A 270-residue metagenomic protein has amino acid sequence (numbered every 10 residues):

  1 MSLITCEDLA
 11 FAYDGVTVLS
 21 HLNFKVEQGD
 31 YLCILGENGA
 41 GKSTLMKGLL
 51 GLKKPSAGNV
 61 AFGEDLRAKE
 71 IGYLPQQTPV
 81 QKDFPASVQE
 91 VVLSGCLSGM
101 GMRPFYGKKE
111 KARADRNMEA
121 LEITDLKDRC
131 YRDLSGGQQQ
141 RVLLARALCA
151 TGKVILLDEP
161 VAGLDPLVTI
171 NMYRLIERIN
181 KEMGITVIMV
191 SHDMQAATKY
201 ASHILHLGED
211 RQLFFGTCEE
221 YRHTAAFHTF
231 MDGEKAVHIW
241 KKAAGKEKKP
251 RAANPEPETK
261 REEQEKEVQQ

Functional and structural regions predicted by a protein language model:
K108-L126: Conserved ABC ATPase "signature" region
C130-L134, Q138: Conserved ABC ATPase signature
I155-D158: Catalytic Walker B motif of ABC-type/P-loop ATPase nucleotide-binding domains
P166-V168: Helix N-cap at the start of a conserved alpha-helix in ABC-type nucleotide-binding domains
S191-H192: H-loop/switch region of ABC-family ATPase nucleotide-binding domains
I204-T217: H-loop (His-switch) and adjacent beta-strand-loop-beta switch element of ABC-type ATPase nucleotide-binding domains
E219, H223-Q270: ABC ATPase nucleotide-binding domains
